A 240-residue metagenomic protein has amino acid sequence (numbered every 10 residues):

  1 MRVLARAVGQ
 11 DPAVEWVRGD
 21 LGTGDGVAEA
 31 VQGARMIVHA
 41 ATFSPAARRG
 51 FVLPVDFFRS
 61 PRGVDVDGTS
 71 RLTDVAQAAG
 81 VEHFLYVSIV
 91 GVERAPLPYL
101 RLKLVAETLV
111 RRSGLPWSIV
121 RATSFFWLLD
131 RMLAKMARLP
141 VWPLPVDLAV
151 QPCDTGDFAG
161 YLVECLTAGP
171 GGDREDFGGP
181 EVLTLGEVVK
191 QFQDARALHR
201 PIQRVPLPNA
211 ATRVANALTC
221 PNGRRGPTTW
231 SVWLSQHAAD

Functional and structural regions predicted by a protein language model:
R2, V17, P201-V205: General small-molecule cofactor/ligand-binding pocket signal
V3-A79, G91-R94: NAD(P)H-binding glycine-rich loop region in Rossmannoid oxidoreductase-like domains and their noncatalytic homologs
A7, D11-W16, A79, E93-P201: Oxidoreductase cofactor-interface core, primarily capturing Rossmann-like NAD(P)-dependent enzymes
G24, A28, T73, T155-V163 (+1 more regions): Short, amphipathic alpha-helical "lid/cap" segments that border enzyme active or binding sites
E82: Short acidic/polar active-site loop segments enriched in Thr and Asp
V182, V188-D240: Mobile cap/lid helix-loop segments that border enzyme active or cofactor-binding sites and regulate substrate access
